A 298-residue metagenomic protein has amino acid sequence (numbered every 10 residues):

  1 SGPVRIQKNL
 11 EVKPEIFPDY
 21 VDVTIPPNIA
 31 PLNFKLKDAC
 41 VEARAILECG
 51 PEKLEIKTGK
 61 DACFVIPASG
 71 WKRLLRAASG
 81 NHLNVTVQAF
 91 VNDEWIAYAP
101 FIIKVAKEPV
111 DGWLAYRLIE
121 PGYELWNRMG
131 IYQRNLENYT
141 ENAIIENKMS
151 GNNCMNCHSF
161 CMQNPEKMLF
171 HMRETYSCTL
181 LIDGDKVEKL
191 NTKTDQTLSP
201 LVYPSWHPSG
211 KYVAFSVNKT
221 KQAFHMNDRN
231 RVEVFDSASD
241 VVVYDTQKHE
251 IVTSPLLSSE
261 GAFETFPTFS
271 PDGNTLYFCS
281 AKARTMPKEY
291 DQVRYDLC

Functional and structural regions predicted by a protein language model:
I6-D19, E52-G70, E137-C154, I182-P200 (+1 more regions): Multi-bladed beta-propeller domains
I16, W95-Y123, Q196-T197: Low-complexity, Pro/Ser/Thr- and charge-rich linker/hinge segments at domain boundaries
F17-C40: Contiguous beta-strand segments within globular domains
G112-W126, L181, F215-S237, C279-Y295: Short, conserved, GDST-rich strand-edge loop motifs in beta-rich repeat architectures
W113-N191, Q196-T197: Conserved, compact domain cores that house catalytic/ligand-binding motifs in diverse enzymes and effector modules
L114, K167-M168, G210-V213, G273-L276: Hydrophobic beta-strand positions that form the internal "hydrophobic ladder" of WD40/Gbeta-like beta-propeller blades
I131-N135, I182-D185, V232-K248, V293-C298: Beta-propeller blade signature
